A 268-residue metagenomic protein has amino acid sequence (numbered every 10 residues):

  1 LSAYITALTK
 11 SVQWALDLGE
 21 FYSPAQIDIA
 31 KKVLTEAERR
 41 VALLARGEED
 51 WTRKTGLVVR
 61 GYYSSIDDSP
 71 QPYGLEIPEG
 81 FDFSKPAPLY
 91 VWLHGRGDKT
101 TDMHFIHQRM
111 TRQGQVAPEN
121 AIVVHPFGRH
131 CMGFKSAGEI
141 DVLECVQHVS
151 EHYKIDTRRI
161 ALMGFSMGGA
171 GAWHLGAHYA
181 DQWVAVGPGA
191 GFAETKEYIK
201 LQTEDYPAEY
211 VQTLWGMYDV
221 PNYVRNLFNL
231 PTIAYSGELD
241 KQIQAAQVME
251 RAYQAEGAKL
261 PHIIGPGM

Functional and structural regions predicted by a protein language model:
L1-I5: Amphipathic, heptad-repeat alpha-helical segments
L18-A87: A domain-start/cap signature at the N-terminus of enzymes
E79-K85, G133-M167, A177-W183, N226: Gly/Ser-rich "nucleophile elbow"/oxyanion-hole loop immediately N-terminal to the catalytic nucleophile in hydrolases
K85-Y153: Active-site machinery of serine-nucleophile hydrolases
G97-R109, D181-L230: Mobile cap/lid helix-loop segments that gate and shape the active-site cleft of serine hydrolases
L162-G164, G189, Y235: Short beta-strand immediately N-terminal to the catalytic nucleophile in serine-hydrolase-like folds
G171-L175: Hydrolases whose catalytic domains are alpha/beta-hydrolase-1, hotdog thioesterase, or metallo-beta-lactamase-like
Y235, L239-M268: C-terminal catalytic histidine-bearing segment of alpha/beta-hydrolase fold enzymes
